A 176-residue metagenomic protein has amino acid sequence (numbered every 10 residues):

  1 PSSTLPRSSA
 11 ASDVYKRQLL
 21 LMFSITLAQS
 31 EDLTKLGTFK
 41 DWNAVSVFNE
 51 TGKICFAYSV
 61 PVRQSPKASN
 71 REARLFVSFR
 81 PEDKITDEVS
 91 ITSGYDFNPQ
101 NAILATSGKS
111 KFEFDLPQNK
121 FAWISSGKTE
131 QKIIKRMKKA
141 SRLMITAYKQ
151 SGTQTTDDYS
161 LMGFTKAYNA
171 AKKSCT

Functional and structural regions predicted by a protein language model:
P1-Q18: Single conserved hydrophobic/aromatic residue that forms the stacking wall/gate of nucleotide- or nucleobase-binding
S3, L20-M22, V47, Y159: Residues at the start of alpha-helices and the adjacent loop-to-helix junctions
S8, A28-Q29: Extended interaction regions within the primary functional domain
F23-L27: N-terminal signal peptide c-region/cleavage motif recognized by signal peptidases
Q29-T176: A generic "folded-domain core" signal
